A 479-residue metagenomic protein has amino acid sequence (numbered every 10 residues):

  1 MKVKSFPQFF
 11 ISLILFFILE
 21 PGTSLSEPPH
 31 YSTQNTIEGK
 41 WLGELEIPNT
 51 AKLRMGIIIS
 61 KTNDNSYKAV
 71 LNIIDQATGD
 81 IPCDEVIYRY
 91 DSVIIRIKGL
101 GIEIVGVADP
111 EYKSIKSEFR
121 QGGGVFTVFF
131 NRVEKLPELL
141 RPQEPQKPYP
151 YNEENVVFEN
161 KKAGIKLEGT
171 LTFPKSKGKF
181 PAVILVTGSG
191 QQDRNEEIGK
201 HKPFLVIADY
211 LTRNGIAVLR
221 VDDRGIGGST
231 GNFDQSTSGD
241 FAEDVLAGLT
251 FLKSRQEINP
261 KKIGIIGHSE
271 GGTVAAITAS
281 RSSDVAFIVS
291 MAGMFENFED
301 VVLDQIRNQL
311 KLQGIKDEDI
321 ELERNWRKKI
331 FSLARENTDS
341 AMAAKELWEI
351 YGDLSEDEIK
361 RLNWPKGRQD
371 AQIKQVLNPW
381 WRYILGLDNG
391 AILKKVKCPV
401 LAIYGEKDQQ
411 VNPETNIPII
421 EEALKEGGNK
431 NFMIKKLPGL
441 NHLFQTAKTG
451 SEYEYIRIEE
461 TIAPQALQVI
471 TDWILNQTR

Functional and structural regions predicted by a protein language model:
P29-P110, S114-Q121, Q143: Central antiparallel beta-sheet cores of small beta-barrel/beta-sandwich binding domains
L136-G178: N-terminal cap/lid segment of alpha/beta-hydrolase-fold proteins
K179-S189: Short beta-strand element of the alpha/beta-hydrolase
E197-V218: Short amphipathic alpha-helix adjacent to the substrate-entry channel of hydrolases
Q235-Q256: Alpha/beta-hydrolase active-site loop
I258-S269: Alpha/beta-hydrolase fold nucleophile elbow
V289-K395: Accessory cap/linker subdomain of secreted extracellular hydrolases
V396, A402-Y404: Short beta-strand/loop motif that positions the catalytic acidic residue of the alpha/beta-hydrolase fold
